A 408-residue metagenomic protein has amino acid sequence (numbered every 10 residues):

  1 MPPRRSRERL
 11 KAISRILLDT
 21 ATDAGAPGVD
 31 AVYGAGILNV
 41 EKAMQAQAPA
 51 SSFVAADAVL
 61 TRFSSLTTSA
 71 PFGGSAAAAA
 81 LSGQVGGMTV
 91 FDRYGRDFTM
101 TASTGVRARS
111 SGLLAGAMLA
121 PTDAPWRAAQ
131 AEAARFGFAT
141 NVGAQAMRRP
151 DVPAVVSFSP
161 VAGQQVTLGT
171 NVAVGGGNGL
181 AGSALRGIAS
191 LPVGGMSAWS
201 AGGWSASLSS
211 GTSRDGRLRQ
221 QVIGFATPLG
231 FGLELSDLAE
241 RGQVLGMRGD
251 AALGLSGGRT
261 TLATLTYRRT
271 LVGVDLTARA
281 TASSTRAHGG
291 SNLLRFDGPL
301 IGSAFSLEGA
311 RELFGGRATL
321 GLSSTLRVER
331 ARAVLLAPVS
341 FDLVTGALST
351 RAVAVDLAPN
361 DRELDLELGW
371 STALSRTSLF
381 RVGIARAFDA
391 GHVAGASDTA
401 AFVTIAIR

Functional and structural regions predicted by a protein language model:
M1-Y33: Hydrolase catalytic cores
T22, T270-V272, E312, S375 (+1 more regions): Hydrophobic alpha-helix feature that most strongly marks membrane-spanning transmembrane helices and their immediate
P27-A50: Caspase-like cysteine protease fold
A43-E132: Secreted peptidase-domain scaffold signal
R109-L271, T281-A282: Outer membrane beta-barrel translocator domains of Type V secretion systems
N178-G179, S183-G187, V193-G195, S207 (+4 more regions): Outer membrane beta-barrel transmembrane domains
L313, A396-R408: Outer-membrane beta-barrel "beta-signal"
A390-H392: Surface-exposed loop and membrane-interface regions of Gram-negative outer-membrane beta-barrel proteins
